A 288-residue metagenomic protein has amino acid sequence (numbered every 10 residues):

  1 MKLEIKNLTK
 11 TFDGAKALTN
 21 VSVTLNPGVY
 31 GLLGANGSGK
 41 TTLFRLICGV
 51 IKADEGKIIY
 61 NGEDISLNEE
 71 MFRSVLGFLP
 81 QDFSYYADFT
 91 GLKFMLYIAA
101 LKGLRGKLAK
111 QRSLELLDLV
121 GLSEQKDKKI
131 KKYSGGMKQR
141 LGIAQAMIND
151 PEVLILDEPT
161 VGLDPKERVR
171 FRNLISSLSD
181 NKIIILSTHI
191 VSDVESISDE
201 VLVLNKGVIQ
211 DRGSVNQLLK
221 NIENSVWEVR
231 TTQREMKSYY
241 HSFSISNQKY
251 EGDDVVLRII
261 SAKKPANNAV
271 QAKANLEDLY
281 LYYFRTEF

Functional and structural regions predicted by a protein language model:
A35-G39: Walker A (P-loop) phosphate-binding loop of ABC-type ATPase nucleotide-binding domains
C48: Helix-to-loop junction immediately C-terminal to a conserved catalytic motif
G56-L67, M71-F72: Conserved ABC transporter NBD signature motif
L96, A100, K107-Q125: Conserved ABC ATPase "signature" region
L154-E158: Catalytic Walker B motif of ABC-type/P-loop ATPase nucleotide-binding domains
F171-R258: ABC transporter nucleotide-binding domain
